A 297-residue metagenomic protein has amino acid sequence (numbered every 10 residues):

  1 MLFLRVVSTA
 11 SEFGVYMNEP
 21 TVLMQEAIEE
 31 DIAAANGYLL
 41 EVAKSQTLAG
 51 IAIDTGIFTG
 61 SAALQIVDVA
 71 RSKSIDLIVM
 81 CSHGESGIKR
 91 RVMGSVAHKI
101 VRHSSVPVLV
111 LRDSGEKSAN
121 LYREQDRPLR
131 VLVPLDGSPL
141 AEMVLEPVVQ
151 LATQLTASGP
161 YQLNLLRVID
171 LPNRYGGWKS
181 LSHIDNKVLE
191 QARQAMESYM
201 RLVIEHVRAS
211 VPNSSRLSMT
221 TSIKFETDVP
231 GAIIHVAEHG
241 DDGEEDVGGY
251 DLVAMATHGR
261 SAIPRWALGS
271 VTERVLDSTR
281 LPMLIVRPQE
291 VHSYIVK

Functional and structural regions predicted by a protein language model:
M1-P20, E26-C81, P107, R112: The feature marks the first
M1-V22, I51, Q125-N186, A209-N213 (+2 more regions): Small/aliphatic-rich secondary-structure junction motif
V22-G37, I184-S198: A short acidic, glycine-rich active-site loop that binds or catalyzes chemistry on phosphate/adenosine moieties
Y38-D54, L202-T220: A structural motif corresponding to the C-terminal end of an alpha-helix and its immediate exit/capping segment
I57-Q65, S222-A232: Charged docking surfaces used in two-component/phosphorelay signaling
L64-V67, E142-Q150, G231-I234, E238: Amphipathic, non-transmembrane alpha-helical secondary structure
V67-N120, I234-K297: Gly/Ser-rich helix-loop-strand patches that form or flank binding pockets for ribonucleotide-derived cofactors
R174, A195, Y199, S215-K224 (+1 more regions): Intrinsic, low-complexity N-terminal interaction/targeting segments
